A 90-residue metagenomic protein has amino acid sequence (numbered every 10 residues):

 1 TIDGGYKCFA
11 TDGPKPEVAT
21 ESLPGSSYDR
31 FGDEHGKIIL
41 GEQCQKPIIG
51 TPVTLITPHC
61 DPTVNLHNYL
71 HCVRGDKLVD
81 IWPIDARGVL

Functional and structural regions predicted by a protein language model:
T1-L90: Active-site anion/phosphate-binding pocket segments in diverse small-molecule metabolic enzymes
